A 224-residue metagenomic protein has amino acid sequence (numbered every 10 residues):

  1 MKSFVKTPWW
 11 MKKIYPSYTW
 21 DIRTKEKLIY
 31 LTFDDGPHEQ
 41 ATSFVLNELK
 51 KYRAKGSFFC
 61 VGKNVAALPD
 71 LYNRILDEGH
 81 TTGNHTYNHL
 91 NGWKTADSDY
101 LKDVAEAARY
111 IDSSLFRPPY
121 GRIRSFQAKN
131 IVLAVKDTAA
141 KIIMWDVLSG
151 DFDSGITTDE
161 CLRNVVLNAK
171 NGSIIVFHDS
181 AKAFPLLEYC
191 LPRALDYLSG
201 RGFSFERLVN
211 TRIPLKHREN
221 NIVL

Functional and structural regions predicted by a protein language model:
K2-W93, D99, D112-S113: Active-site beta->alpha N-cap acidic-glycine motif
A66-A67, D77, Y87-S204, V209-L224: Catalytic domains of cell-wall/extracellular-matrix polysaccharide-remodeling enzymes, centered on de-N-acetylation
